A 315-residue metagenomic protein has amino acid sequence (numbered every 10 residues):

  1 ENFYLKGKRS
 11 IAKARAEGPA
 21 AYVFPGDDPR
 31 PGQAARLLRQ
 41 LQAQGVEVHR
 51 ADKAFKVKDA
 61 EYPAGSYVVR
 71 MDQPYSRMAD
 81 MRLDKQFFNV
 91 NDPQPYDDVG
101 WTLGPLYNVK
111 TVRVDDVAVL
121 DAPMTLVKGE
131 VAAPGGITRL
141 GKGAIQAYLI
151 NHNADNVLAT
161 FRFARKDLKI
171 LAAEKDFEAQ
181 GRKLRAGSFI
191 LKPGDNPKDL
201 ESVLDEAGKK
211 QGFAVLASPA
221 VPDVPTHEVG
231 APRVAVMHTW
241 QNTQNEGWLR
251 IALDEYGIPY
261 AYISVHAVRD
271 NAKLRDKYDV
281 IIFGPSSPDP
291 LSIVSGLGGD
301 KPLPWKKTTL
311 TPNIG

Functional and structural regions predicted by a protein language model:
E1-G315: Intrinsic-disorder/low-complexity accessory segments
